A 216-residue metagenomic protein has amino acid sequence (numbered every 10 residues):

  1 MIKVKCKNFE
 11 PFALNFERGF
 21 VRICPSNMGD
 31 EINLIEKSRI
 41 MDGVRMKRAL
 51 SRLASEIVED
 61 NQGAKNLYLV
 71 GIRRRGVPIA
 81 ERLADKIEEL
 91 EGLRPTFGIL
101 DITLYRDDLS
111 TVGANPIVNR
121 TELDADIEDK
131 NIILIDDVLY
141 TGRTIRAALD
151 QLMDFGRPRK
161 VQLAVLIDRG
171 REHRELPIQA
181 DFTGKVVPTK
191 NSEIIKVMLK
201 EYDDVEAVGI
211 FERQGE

Functional and structural regions predicted by a protein language model:
I2, K7-F12, F16-E216: PRPP-associated nucleotide enzymes
